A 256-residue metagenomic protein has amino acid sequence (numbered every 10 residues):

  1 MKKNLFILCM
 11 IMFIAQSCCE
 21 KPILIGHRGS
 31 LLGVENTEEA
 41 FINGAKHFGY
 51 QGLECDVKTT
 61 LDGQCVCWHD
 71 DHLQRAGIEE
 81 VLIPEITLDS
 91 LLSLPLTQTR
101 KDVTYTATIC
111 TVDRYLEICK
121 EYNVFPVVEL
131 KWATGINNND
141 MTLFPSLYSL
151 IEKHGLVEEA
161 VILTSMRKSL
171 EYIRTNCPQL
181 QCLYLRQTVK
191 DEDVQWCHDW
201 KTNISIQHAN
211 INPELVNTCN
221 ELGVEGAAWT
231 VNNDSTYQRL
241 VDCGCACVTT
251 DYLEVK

Functional and structural regions predicted by a protein language model:
N4-I14: Sec-dependent N-terminal signal peptides
S17-K256: Phosphate-group recognition and catalysis centered on beta-loop-alpha active-site segments
